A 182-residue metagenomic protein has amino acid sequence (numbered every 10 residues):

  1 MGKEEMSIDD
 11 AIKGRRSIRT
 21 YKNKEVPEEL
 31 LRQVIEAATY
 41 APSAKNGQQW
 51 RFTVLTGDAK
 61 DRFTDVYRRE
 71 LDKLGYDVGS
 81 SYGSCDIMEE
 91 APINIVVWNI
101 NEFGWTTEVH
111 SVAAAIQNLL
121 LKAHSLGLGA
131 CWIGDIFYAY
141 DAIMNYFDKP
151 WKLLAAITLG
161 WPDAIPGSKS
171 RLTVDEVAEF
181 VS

Functional and structural regions predicted by a protein language model:
G2-E4, D10-A11, L154-S182: C-terminal helix-cap and adjacent tail motif
G2-I93, S182: N-terminal amphipathic, basic helical "cap/leader" segment at the start of enzyme domains
A38, I95, I100-N145: Small-aliphatic-rich amphipathic alpha-helix that forms the alpha element of a beta-alpha
T56-A59, N99-N101, W161-D163: Non-catalytic surface loops within mature trypsin-like serine protease
R68-E70, S111-V112, S170-V177: Short intrinsically disordered coil segments
D72, F147-G160: Short, conserved aromatic-histidine micro-motifs
I93, L126, L153-A155: Generic beta-strand structural signal
I143-K149, P166-K169: Short proline/glycine-enriched turn/loop segments at secondary-structure junctions
